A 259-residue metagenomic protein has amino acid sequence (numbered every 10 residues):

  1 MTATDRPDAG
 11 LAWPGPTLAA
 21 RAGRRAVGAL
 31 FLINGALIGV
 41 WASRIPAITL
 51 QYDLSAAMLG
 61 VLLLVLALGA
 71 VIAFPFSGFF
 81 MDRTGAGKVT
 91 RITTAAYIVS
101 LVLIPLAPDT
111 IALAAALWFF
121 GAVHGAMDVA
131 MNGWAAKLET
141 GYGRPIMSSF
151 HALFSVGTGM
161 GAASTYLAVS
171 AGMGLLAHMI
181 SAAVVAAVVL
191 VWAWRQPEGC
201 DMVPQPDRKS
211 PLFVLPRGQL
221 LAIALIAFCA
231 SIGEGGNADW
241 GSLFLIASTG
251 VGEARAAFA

Functional and structural regions predicted by a protein language model:
A3-R21, Q196-I223: Juxtamembrane intracellular "pre-TM" segments in multi-pass secondary transporters
P16-P46, L50, W118-F119, R217-G233: Pair of pore-lining "gating" transmembrane helices in MFS-fold secondary transporters
A29, S100, I111-F120: Paired small-residue
G39, L66-P75, T158-G159: Residue-level signature of mid-helix packing/kink "hotspots" within the transmembrane helices of 12-pass Major
S43-A57, D239-R255: Short amphipathic helix-loop junctions that connect adjacent transmembrane helices in Major Facilitator Superfamily/SLC
I72-I111: Conserved MFS/SLC helix-loop-helix module at the cytosolic interface between two early adjacent transmembrane helices
A112, S149-D201: Helix-loop-helix hairpin linking two adjacent transmembrane segments in secondary transporters
L117-A152: Cytoplasmic helix-loop-helix junction between adjacent transmembrane helices in 12-TM secondary transporters
